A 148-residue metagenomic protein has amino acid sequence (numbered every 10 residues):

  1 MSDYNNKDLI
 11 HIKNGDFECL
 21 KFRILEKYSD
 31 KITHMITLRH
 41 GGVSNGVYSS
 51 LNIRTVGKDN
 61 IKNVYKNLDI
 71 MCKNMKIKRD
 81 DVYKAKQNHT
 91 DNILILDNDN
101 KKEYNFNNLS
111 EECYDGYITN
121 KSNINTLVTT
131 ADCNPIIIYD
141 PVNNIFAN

Functional and structural regions predicted by a protein language model:
M1-N148: Active-site microenvironment for binding and transforming phosphate-containing groups
